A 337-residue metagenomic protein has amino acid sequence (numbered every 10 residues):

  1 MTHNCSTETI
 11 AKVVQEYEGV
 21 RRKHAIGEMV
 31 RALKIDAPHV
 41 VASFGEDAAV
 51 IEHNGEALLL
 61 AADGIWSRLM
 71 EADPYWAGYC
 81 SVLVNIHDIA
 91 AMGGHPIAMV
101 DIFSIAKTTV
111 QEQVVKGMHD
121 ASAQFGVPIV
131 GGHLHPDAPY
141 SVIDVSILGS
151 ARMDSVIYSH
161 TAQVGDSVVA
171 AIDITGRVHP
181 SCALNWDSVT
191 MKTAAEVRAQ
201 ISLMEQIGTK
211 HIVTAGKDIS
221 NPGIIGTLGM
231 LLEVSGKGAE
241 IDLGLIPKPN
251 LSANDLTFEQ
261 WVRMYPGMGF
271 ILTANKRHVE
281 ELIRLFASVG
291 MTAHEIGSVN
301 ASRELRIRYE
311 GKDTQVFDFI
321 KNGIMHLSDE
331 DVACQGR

Functional and structural regions predicted by a protein language model:
M1-A91, V127, S155, Q163-S167 (+3 more regions): N-terminal glycine-rich phosphate/pyrophosphate-binding loops that anchor nucleotide-derived ligands and cofactors
T2-T9, Y17, S288-R337: Acidic, Ser/Thr/Pro-rich beta/coil linker or hinge segments at domain junctions
V40-S43, H135, I219-S220, G238-K248 (+2 more regions): Beta-strand->loop->alpha-helix junctions that form or flank phosphate-binding loops in nucleotide-handling enzymes
L58-L60, I65-S67, H95-C182, S298-A301 (+1 more regions): Glycine-rich anion-binding loops of enzyme active sites
D73-V100, Q113-Q124, Q200-G208, I224-M230: Small-aliphatic-rich amphipathic alpha-helix that forms the alpha element of a beta-alpha
A106, E196-P266: Active-site-proximal betaalpha loop/short-helix elements that scaffold phosphoryl/nucleotidyl transfer chemistry
V178-E196: Short, compositionally biased
T273-E280: Helix N-cap motif at beta-to-alpha junctions
